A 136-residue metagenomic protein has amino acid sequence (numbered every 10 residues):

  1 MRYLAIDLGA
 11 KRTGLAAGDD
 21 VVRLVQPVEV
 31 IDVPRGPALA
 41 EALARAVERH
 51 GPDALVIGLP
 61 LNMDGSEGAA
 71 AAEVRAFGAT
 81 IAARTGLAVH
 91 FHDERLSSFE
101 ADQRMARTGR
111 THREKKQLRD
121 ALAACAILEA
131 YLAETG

Functional and structural regions predicted by a protein language model:
R2-I6, A10-G136: Phosphate- and other anionic-substrate recognition elements at nucleic-acid/protein interfaces
